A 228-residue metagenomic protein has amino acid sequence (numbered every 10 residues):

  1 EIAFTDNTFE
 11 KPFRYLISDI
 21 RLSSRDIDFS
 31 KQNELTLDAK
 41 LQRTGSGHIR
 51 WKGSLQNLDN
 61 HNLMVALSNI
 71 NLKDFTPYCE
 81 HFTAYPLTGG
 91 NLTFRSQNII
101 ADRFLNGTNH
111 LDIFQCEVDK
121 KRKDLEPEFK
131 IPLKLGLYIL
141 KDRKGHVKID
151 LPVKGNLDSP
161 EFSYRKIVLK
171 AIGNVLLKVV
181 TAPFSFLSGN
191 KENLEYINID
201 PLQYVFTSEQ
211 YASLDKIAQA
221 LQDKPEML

Functional and structural regions predicted by a protein language model:
E1-D74, V153-G155, I167: Elongated, acidic membrane-bridging lipid-handling scaffolds and related periplasm/extracellular "bridge/tunnel" systems
F4, Y78-C79, N198-I199: Broad hydrophobic/π-residue packing in well-ordered secondary structure
F9-L22, Q42-W51, I70-L105, K130-I131 (+1 more regions): Amphipathic hydrophobic-ligand
S54-Q56, Y85-N91, R95-L228: Extended terminal
